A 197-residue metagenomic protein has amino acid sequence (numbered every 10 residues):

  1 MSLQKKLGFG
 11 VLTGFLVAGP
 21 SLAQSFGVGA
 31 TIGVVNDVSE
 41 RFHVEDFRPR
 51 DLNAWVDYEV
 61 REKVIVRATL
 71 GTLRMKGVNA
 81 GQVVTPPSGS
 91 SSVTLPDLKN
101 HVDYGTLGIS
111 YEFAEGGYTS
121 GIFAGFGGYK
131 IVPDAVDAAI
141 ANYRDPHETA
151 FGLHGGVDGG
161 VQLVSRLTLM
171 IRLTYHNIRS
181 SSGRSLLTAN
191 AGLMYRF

Functional and structural regions predicted by a protein language model:
M1-G27: Cleavable N-terminal export/targeting peptides
G19-K76, K130, T188, M194-R196: Short glycine/proline- and aromatic-enriched beta-strand/turn motifs that initiate or cap beta-hairpins
Q24, D46-L52, K76, K99-G105 (+3 more regions): Residues that define the transmembrane beta-barrel architecture of outer-membrane proteins
S25-F26, G71, S88, Y104-Y111 (+2 more regions): Detector for outer-membrane/organellar transmembrane beta-barrel domains, recognizing the amphipathic beta-strand
F26-V28, E62-A68, G117-T119, V161-L169: Repeated loop/turn-to-beta-strand initiation elements of outer-membrane beta-barrel proteins
A30-V34, A54-Y58, L107-Y111, A124-G128 (+4 more regions): Residues on the lipid-exposed face of transmembrane beta-strands in outer-membrane beta-barrel proteins
V38-E45, G71-V102, G128-F151, S180-S182: Flexible, solvent-exposed loop segments that connect beta-strands
R74-A80, P87, S91-V93, K99 (+2 more regions): Predominantly the C-terminal beta-signal and adjacent terminal strand-loop region of outer-membrane beta-barrel
